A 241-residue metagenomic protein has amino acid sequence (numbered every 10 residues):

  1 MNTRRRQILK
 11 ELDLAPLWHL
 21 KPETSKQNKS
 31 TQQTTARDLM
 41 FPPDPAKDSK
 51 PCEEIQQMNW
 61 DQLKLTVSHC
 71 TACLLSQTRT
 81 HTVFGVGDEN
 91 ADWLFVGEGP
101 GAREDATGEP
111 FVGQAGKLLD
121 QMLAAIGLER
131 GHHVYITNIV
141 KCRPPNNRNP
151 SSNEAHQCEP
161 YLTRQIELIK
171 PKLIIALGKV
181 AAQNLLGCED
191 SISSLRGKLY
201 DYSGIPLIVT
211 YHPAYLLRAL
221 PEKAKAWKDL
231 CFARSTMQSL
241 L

Functional and structural regions predicted by a protein language model:
N2-L241: A polyanion-binding, active-site-adjacent surface
